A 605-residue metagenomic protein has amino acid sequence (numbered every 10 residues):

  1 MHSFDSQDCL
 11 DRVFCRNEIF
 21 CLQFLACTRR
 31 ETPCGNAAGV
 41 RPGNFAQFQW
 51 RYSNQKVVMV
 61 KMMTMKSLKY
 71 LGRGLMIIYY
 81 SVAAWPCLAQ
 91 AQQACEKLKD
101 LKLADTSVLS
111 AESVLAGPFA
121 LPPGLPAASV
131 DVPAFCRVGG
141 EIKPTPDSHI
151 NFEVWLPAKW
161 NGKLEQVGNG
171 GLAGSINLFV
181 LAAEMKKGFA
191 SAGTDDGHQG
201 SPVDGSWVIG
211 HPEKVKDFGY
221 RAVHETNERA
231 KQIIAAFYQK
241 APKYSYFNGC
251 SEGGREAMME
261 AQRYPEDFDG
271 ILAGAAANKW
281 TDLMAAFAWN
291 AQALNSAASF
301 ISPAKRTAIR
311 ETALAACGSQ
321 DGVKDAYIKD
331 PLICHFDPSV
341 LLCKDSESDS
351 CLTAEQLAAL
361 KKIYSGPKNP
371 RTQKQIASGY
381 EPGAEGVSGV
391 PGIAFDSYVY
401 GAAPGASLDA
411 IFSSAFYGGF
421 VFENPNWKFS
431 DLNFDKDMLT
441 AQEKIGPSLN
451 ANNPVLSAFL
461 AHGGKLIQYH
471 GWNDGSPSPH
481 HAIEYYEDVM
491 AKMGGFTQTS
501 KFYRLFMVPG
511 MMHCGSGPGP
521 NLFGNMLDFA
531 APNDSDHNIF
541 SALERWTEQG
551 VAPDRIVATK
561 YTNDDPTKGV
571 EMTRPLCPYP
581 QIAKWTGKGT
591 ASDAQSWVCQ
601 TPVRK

Functional and structural regions predicted by a protein language model:
G74-P86: Bacterial N-terminal signal peptides
Q90-K163, L178-F179, R310, K324-I328 (+4 more regions): Catalytic-loop region of hydrolases
N161, G170-Q239, A285-A286, A293 (+3 more regions): Cap/lid segment of the alpha/beta-hydrolase catalytic domain
V215, M259-A261, E266-K368, M507 (+1 more regions): A catalytic-pocket lid/entrance helix-loop region that shapes and gates access to the active site across common
K240-S251: Alpha/beta-hydrolase fold nucleophile elbow
G249-M259: Glycine-rich nucleophile elbow surrounding the catalytic serine of serine-hydrolase chemistry
Q468-H470: Short beta-strand/loop motif that positions the catalytic acidic residue of the alpha/beta-hydrolase fold
